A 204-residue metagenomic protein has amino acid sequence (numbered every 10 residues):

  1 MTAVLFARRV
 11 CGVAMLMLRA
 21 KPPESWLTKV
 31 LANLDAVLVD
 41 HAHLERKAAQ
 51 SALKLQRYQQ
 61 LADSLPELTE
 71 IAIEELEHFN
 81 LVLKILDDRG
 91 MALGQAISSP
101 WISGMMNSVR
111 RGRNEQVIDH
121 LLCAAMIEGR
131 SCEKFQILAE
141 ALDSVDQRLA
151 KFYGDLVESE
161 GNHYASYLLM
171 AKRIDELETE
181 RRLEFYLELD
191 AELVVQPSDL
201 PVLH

Functional and structural regions predicted by a protein language model:
T2-H204: Non-heme di-metal
